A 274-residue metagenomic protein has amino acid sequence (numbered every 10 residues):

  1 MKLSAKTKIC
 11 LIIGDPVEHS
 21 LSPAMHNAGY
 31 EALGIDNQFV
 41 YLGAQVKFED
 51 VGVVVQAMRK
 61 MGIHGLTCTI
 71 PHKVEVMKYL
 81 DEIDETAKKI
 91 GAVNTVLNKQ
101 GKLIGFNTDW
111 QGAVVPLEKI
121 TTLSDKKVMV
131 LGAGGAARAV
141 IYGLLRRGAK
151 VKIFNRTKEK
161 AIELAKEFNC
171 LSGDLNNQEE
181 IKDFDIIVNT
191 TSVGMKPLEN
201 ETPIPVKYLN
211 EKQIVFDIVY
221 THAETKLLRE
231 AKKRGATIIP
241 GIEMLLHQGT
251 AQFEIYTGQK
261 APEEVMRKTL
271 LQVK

Functional and structural regions predicted by a protein language model:
K2-I120, E224: Phosphate/diphosphate ligand-binding glycine-rich loop within oxidoreductases
G14, G105, L117, T121 (+2 more regions): Glycine-rich adenosine-cofactor-binding loop
L42, K152, I239: Conserved beta-strand positions in the Rossmann-like core of class I SAM-dependent methyltransferases
K99, T122-K127, N210-E211: Short helix-loop-beta connector
R146-K150, R234-T237: Conserved S-adenosyl-L-methionine
R147-F168: NAD(P)-binding Rossmann-fold cofactor-contacting core
K166-I238: Rossmann-like adenosine-cofactor binding region
I214, I218-K274: Adenosine-phosphate binding glycine-rich loop
